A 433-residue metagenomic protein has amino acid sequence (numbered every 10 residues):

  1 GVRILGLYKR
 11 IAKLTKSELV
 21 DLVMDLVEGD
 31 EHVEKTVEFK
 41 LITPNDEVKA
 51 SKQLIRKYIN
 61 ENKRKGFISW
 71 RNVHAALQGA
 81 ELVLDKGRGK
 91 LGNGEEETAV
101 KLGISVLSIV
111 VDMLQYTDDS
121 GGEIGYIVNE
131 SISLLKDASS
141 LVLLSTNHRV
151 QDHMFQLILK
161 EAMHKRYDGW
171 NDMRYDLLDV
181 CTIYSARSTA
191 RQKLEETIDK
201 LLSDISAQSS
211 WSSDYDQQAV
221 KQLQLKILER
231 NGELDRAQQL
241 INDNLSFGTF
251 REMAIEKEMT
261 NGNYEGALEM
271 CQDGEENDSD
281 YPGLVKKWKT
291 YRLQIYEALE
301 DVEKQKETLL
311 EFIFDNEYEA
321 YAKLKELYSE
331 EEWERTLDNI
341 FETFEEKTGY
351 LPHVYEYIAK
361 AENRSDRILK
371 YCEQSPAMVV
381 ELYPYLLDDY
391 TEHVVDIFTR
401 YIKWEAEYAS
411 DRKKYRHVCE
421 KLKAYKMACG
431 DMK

Functional and structural regions predicted by a protein language model:
G1-S17, D21-K433: Eukaryote-biased, non-catalytic alpha-solenoid scaffold regions
